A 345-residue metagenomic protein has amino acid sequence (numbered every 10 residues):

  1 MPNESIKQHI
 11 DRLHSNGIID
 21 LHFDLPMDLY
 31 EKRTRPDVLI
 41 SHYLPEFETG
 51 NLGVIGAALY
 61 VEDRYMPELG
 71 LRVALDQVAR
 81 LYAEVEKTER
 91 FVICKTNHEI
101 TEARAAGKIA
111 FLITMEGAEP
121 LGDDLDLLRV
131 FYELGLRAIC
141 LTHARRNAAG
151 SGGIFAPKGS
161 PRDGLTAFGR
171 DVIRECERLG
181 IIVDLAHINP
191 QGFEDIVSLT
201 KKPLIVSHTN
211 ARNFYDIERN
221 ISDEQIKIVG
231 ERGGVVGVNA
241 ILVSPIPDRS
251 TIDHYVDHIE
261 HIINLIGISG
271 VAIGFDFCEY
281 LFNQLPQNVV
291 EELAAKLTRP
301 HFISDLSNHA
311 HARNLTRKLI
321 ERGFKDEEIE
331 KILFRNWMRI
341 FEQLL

Functional and structural regions predicted by a protein language model:
M1-G159, D216-L345: N-terminal hydrophobic targeting/anchoring segments and the immediately downstream early-domain regions of hydrolases
P120-G122, E133-R219: Divalent metal-binding pocket/active-site signature
